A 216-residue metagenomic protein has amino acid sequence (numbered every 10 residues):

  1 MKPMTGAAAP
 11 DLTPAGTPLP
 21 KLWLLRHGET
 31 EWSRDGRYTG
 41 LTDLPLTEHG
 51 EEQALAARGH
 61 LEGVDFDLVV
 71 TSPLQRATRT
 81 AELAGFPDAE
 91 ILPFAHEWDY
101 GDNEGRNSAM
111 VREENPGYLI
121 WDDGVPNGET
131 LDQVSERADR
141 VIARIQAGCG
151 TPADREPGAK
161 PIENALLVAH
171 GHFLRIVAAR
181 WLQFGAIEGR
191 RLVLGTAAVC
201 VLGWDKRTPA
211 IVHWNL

Functional and structural regions predicted by a protein language model:
M1-P20, W98-A109, T151-R155, K160-E163 (+1 more regions): Acidic, low-complexity terminal tails and accessory targeting/binding regions of phosphate-metabolizing enzymes
K2-L12, G16-T17, A56-N115: Phosphate-coordination/substrate-recognition cap region in phosphate-metabolizing enzymes
L22-T80, P126-D139: Loop-to-helix element that buttresses phosphate recognition and phosphoryl-transfer chemistry
R34-R37, R112-V125: Short, basic/glycine-rich phosphate-binding loops at helix/coil junctions that contact nucleotide phosphates
P45, D88-F94, G185-V193: Short hydrophobic/aromatic-enriched beta-strand-loop microsegments
F66-P73, P152-V168: Short glycine-rich phosphate-binding loop at a beta-alpha junction
Y118-D154: Internal catalytic-core helix/loop-beta-alpha segment that presents or stabilizes conserved functional determinants
G171-R175, D205: GST superfamily/GST-like fold recognition
